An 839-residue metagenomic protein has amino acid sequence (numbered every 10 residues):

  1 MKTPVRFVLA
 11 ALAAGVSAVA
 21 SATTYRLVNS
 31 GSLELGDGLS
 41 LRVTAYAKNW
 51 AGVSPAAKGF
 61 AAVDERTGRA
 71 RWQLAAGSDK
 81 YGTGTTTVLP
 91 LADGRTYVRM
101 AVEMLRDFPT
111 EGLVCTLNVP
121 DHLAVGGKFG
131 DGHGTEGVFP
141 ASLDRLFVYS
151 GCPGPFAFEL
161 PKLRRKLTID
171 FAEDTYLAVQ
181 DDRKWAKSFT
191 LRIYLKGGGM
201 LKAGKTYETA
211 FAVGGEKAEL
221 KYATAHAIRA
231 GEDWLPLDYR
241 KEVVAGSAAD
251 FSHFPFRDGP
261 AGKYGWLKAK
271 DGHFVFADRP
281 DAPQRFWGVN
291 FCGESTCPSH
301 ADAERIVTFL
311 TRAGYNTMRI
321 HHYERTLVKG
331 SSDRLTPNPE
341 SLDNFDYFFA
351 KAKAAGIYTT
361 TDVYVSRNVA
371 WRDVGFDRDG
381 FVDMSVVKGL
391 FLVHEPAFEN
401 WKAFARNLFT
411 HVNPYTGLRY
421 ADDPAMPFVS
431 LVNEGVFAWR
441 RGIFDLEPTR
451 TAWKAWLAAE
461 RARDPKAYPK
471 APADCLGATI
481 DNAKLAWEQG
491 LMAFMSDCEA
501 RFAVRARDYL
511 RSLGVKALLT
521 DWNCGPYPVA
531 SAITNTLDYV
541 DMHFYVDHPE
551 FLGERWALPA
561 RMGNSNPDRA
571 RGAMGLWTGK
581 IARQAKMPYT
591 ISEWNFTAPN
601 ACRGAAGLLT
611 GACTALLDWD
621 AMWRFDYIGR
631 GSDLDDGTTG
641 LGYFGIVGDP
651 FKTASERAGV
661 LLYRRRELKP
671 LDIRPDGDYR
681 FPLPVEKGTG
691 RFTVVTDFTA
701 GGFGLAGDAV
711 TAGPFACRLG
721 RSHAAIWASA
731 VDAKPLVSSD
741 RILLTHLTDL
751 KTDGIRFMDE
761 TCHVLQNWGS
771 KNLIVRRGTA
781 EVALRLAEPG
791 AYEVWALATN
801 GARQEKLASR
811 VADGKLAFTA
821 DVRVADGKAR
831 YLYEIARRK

Functional and structural regions predicted by a protein language model:
T23-D79, T85-T87, K128-F139, I228-V243 (+1 more regions): Acidic-aromatic substrate-binding/catalytic surfaces of carbohydrate-active enzymes
V28, Y46, W50-S54, V63-T67 (+3 more regions): Beta-strand-rich recognition/accessory modules
Y97, A101-Y176: Polysaccharide-binding surfaces and accessory modules of carbohydrate-active proteins
A210-K263: Non-catalytic propeptide/linker segments at domain boundaries
Y264-H273, A277-L537: Active-site mouth of glycoside hydrolases
F502-L518, P526-D547, M562-G688, F698: Catalytic-core region of carbohydrate-active enzymes that cleave or remodel glycosidic bonds
V660-A796, R803, T819-A820, D826: Long, low-hydrophobicity ectodomains and other hydrophilic envelope-associated domains
G814-K839: C-terminal beta-strand-rich structural cap/linker in extracellular carbohydrate-active enzymes
